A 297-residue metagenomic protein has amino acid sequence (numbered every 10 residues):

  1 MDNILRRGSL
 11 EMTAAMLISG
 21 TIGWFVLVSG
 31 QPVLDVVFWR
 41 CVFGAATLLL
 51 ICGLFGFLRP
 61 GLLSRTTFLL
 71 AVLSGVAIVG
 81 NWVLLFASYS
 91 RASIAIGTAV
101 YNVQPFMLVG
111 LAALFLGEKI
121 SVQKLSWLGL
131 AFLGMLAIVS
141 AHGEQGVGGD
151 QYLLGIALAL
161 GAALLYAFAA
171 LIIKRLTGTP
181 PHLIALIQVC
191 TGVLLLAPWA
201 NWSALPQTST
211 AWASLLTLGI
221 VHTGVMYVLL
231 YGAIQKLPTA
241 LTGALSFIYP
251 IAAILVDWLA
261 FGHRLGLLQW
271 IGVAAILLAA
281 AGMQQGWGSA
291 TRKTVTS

Functional and structural regions predicted by a protein language model:
M1-F38, L73-V76, L84, G146-R175 (+1 more regions): Glycine-/small-residue-enriched transmembrane alpha-helix faces in small-molecule transporters and effluxers
I4-G8, G30-F38, L62-F68, S140-L165 (+2 more regions): Juxtamembrane helix-entry segments on the extracytoplasmic side of multipass membrane proteins
S9-L10, G97-V103, I172-T191, T223-L259: Helix-helix packing/entry segments at the starts of transmembrane helices
S29, V36, R40, S88 (+7 more regions): Hydrophobic/aromatic residues within transmembrane alpha-helices of multi-pass small-molecule transporters
Q31-G80, M107-L108, L165-A169, A185-S203 (+2 more regions): Transmembrane alpha-helices of multi-pass small-molecule transport proteins
D35, V42-A46, F86-K119, T239-W258: Specific alpha-helical transmembrane segments that line the substrate/conduction pathway and gating interfaces
L48, C52, V72, L111 (+6 more regions): Hydrophobic transmembrane alpha-helices of multi-pass small-molecule transport proteins
F55-A95, Y101, A137, G219-L237: Specific transmembrane alpha-helical segments of multi-pass solute transporters/efflux pumps, especially DMT/EamA
